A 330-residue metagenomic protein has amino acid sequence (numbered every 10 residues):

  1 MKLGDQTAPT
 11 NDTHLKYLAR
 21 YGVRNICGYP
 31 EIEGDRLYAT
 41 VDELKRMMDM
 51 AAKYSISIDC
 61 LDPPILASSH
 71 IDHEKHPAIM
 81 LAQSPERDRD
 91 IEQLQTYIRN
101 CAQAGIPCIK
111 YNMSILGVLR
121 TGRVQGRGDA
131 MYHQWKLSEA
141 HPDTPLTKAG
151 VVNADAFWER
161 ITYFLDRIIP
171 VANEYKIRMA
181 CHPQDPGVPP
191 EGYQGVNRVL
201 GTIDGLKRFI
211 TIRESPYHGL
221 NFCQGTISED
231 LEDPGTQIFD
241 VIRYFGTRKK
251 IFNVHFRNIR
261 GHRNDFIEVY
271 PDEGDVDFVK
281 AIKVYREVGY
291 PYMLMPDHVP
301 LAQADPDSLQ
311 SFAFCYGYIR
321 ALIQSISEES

Functional and structural regions predicted by a protein language model:
M1-L37, D42-K45, D49-S55, L61-P63 (+1 more regions): Ligand-binding pocket scaffold of soluble enzyme catalytic domains
K2-G4, P9, L15-A19, D49-A52 (+9 more regions): Histidine-acidic metal/acid-base catalytic patches
N11-H14, T40, K136-S138, N153 (+2 more regions): Alpha-helix initiation/capping motif
I32-T162, D166, N173-E174: Structural motif corresponding to the early beta-alpha repeats
Y111-L116, P183-D185, H298-V299: Short, well-ordered beta-to-alpha junction loops that form the rim of enzyme active sites and present histidine/acidic
P145-R160, P186-R198, I267-E268: Surface-exposed cleft-lining segments at the edges of enzyme active sites
